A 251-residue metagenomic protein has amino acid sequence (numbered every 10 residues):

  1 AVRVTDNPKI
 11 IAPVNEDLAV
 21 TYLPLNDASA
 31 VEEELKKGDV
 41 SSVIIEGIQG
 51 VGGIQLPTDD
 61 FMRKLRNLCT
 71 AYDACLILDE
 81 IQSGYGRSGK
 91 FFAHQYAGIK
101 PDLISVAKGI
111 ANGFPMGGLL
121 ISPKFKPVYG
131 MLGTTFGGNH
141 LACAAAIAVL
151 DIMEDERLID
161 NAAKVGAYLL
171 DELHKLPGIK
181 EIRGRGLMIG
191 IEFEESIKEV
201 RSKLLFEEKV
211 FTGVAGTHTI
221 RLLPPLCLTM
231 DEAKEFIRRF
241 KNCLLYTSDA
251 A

Functional and structural regions predicted by a protein language model:
A1-S248: Conserved N-terminal phosphate-binding loop of PLP-dependent enzymes in the Aspartate aminotransferase
